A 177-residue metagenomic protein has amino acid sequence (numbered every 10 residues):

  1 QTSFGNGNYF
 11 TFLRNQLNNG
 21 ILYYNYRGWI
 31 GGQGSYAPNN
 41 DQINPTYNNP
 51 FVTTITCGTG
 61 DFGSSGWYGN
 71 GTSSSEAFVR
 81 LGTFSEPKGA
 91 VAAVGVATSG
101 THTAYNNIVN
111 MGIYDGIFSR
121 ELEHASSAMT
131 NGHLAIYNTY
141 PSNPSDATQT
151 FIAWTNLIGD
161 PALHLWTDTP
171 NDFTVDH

Functional and structural regions predicted by a protein language model:
Q1-H177: Cysteine-dependent hydrolase recognition
